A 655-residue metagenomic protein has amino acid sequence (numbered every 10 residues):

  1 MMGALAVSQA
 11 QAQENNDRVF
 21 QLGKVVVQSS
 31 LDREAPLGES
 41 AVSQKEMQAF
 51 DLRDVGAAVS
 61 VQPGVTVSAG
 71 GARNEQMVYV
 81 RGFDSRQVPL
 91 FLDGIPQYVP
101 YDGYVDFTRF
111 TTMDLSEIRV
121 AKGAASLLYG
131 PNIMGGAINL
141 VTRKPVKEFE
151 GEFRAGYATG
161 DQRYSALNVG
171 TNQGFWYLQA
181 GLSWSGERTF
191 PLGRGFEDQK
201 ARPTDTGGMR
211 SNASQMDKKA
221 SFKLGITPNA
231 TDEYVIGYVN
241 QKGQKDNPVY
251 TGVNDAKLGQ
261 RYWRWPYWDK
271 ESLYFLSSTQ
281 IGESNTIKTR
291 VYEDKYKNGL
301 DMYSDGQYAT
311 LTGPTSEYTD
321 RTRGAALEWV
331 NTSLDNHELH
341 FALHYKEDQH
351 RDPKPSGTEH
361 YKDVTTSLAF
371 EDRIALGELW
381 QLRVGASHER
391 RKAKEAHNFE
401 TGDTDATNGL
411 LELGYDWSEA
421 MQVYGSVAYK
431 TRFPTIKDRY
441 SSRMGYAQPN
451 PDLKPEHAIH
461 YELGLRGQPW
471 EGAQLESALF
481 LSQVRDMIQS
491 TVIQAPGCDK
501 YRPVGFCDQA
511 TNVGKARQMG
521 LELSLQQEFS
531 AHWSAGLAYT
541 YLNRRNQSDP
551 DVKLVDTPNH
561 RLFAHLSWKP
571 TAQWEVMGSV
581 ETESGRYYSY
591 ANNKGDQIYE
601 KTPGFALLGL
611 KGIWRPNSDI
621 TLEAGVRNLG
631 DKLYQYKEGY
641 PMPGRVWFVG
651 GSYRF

Functional and structural regions predicted by a protein language model:
R18-E148, D294, L463, Y636-K637: Acidic, small-polar-rich N-terminal luminal/periplasmic segments of exported/outer-membrane proteins
V67, A155-T159, Q173, W184-R188 (+13 more regions): Transmembrane beta-strands of outer-membrane beta-barrel pores
N139, V146-E148, G156, G170-P266: Periplasmic-side early beta-strands and strand-to-turn transitions of outer-membrane beta-barrels
E187, A213, T231-I287, E293-T322 (+1 more regions): Flexible loop and strand-edge segments within Gram-negative outer membrane beta-barrel domains
K242-Q244, T251-V253, K297, R390-H397 (+5 more regions): Surface-exposed extracellular loop regions of Gram-negative outer-membrane beta-barrel proteins, predominantly
P314-W329, T365-A369, N450-K454, H460 (+2 more regions): Outer membrane beta-barrel strand-and-loop segments of large Gram-negative receptors, especially TonB-dependent
E338-S418, F433-P434, Y446: Signature of Gram-negative outer-membrane beta-barrel scaffolds
H340, A375-R383, F480-Q483, V504-A591 (+4 more regions): Gram-negative outer-membrane beta-barrel transporters
